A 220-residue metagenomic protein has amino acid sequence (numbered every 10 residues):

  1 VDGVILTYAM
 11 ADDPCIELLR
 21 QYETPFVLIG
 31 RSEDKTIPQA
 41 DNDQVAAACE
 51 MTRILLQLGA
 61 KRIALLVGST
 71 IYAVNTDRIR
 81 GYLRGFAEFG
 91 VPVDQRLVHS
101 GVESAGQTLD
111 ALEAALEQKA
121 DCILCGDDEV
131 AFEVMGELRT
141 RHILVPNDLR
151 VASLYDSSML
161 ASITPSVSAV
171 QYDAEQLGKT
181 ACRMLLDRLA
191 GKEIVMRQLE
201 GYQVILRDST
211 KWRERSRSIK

Functional and structural regions predicted by a protein language model:
V1-M10: Central regulatory/effector-binding core of bacterial HTH transcription factors
A11-D13, V130-A131: Glycine-rich nucleotide phosphate-binding loop and flanking beta-alpha elements of Rossmann-like dinucleotide-binding
I16-E17: Short, conserved acidic/polar surface loops in the N-terminal third of protein domains
R20-L28, S32-K220: Bacterial carbohydrate/catabolite-sensing allosteric modules
